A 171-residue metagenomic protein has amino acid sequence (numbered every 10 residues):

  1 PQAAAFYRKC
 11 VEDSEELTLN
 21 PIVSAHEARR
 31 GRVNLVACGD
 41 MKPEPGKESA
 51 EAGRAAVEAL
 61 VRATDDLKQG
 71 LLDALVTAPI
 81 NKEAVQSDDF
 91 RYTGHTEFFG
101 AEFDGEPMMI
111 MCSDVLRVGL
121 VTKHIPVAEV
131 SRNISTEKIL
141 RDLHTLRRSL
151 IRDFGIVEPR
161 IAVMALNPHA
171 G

Functional and structural regions predicted by a protein language model:
P1-G94, E137-G171: Contiguous, glycine/small-aliphatic-enriched amphipathic segments in soluble metabolic enzymes
P21, L35-A37, M109-C112, L120: Structural signal for conserved beta-strand scaffold positions within catalytic alpha/beta enzyme cores
R30, M111-D142: Ligand-binding beta-strand-loop-alpha-helix segment within the catalytic cores of soluble metabolic enzymes
A74, E106-M108, R117, R160: Proline-centered loop/turn at the N-terminus of a beta-strand
S87-D114: Short, acidic/small-residue loops that bind anionic groups at enzyme active sites
D104, K123-P126, V130-R132, R148 (+1 more regions): A broad detector of the eukaryotic-type serine/threonine protein kinase catalytic domain
